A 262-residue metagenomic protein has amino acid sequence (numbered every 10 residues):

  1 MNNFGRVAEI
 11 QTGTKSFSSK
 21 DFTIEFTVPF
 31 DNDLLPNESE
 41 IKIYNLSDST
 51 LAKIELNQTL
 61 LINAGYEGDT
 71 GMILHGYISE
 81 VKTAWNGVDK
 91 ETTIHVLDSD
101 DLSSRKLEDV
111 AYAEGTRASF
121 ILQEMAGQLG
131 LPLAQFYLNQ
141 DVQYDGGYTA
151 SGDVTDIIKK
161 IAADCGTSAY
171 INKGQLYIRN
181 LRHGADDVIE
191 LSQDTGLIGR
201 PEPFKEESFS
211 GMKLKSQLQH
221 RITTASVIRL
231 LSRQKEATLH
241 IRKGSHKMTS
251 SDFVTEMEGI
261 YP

Functional and structural regions predicted by a protein language model:
M1-K53, D98-D101, D186-P262: Juxtamembrane "anchor/assembly" segments of surface/extracellular structural proteins
K20, G130-L131: Short secondary-structure junctions
E40-K42, L61, H75-S79, T93-L97 (+3 more regions): Soluble periplasmic/extracytoplasmic beta-strand elements of cell-envelope proteins
D48-L129: Surface-exposed cap/loop segments at beta↔alpha junctions
D89-D101, L133-K205: Short beta-strand-centered interaction patches in the first periplasmic/extracellular domains of large envelope
T116-G127, A150-C165, I222-T223: Polar, S/T/G-rich
